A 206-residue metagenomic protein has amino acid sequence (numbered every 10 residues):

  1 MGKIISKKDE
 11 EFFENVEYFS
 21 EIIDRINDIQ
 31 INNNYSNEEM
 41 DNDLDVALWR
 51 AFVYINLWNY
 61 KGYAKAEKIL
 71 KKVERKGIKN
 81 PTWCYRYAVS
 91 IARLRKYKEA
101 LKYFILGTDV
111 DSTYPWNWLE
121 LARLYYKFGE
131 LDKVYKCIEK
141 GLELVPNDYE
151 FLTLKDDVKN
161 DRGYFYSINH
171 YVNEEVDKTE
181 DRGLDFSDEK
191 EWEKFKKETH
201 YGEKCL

Functional and structural regions predicted by a protein language model:
D45-L48, T82, W116, E150: Start-of-helix register in tetratricopeptide repeats
N56-N59, R93, K127-F128, D161: Register position in tetratricopeptide repeats
K71-R75, I105-D109, E139-E143: Conserved structural position within tetratricopeptide repeats
